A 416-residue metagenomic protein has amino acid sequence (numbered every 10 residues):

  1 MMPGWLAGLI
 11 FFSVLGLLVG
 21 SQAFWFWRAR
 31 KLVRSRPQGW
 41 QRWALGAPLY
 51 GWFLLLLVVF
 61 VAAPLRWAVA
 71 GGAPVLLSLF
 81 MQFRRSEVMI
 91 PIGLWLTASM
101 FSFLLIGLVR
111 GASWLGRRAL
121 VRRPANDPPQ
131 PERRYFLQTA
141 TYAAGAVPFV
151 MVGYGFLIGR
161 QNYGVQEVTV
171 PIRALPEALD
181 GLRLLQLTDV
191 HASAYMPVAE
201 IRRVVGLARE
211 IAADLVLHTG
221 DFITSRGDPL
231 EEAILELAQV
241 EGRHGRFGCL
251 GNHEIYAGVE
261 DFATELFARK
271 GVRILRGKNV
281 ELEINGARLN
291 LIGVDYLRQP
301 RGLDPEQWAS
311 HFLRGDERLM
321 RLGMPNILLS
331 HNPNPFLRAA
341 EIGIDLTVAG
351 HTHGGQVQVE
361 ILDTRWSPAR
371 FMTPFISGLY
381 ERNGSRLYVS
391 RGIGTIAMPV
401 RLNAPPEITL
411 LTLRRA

Functional and structural regions predicted by a protein language model:
M1-Q161: Non-catalytic terminal accessory segments
N162-T169: Alpha-helical transmembrane signal-anchor/signal-peptide segments
Q166, A174-A416: Soluble catalytic domains of enzymes that build or remodel membrane lipids, polysaccharides, and related
